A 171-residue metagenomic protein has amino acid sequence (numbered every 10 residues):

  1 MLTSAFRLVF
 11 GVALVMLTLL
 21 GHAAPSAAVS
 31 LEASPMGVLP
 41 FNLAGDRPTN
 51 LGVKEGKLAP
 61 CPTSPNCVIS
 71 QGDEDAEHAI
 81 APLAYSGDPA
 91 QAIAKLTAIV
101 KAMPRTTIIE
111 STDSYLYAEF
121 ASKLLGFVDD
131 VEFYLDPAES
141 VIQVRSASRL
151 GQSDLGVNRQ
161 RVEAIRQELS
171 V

Functional and structural regions predicted by a protein language model:
M1-V12: Bacterial N-terminal signal peptides that target proteins for export
V15-P25: C-terminal segment of classical bacterial N-terminal signal peptides
A23-V171: Ser/Thr-rich, low-complexity intrinsically disordered terminal regions
